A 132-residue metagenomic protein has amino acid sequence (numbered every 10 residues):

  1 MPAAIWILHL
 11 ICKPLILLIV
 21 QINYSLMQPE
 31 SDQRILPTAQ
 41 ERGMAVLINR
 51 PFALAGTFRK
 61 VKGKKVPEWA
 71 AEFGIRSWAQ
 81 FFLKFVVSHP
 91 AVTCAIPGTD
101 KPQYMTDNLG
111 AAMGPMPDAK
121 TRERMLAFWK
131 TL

Functional and structural regions predicted by a protein language model:
M1-L132: Beta/alpha (TIM)-barrel catalytic core signal, keyed to glycine-rich beta->alpha loops juxtaposed to Asp/Glu that bind
